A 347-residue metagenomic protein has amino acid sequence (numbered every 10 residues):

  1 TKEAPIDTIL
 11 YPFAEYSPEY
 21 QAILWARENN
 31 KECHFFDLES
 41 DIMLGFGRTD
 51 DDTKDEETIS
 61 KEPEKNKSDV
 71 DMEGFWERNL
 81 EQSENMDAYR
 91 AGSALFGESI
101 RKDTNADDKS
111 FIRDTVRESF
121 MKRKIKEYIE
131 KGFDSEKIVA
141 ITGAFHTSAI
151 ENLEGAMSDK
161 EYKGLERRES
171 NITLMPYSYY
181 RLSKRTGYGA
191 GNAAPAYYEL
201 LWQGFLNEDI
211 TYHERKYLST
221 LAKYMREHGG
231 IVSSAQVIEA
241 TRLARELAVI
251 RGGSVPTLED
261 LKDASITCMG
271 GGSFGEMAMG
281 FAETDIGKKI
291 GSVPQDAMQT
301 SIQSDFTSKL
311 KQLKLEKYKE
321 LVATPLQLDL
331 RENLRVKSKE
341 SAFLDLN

Functional and structural regions predicted by a protein language model:
T1-N347: Compositional signal for N-terminal targeting/processing segments
